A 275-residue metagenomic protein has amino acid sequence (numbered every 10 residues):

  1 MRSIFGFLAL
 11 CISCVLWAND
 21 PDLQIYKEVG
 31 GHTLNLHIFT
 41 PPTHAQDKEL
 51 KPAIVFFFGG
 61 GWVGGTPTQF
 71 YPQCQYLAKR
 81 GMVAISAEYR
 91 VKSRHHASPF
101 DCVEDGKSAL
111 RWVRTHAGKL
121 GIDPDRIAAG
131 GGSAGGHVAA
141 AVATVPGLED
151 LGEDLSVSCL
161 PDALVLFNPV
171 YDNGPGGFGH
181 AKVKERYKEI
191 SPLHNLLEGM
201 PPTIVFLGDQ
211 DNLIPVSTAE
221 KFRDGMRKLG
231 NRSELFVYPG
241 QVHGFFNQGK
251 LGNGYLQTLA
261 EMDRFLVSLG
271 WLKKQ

Functional and structural regions predicted by a protein language model:
A18-E49: N-terminal cap/lid segment of alpha/beta-hydrolase-fold proteins
H37-F39, V216, E220-R223, R227-Q275: C-terminal catalytic histidine-bearing segment of alpha/beta-hydrolase fold enzymes
E49-G60: Short beta-strand element of the alpha/beta-hydrolase
A53, G81-E88, A128, A163 (+1 more regions): A fold-wide structural signal in alpha/beta-hydrolase
P67-S86: Short amphipathic alpha-helix adjacent to the substrate-entry channel of hydrolases
A97-G118, Q257-E261: Alpha/beta-hydrolase active-site loop
S108-V183, Y187-K188, P192: Primarily recognizes the serine-hydrolase "nucleophile elbow" in alpha/beta-hydrolase and SGNH/GDSL folds
V205-L207, D211: Short beta-strand/loop motif that positions the catalytic acidic residue of the alpha/beta-hydrolase fold
